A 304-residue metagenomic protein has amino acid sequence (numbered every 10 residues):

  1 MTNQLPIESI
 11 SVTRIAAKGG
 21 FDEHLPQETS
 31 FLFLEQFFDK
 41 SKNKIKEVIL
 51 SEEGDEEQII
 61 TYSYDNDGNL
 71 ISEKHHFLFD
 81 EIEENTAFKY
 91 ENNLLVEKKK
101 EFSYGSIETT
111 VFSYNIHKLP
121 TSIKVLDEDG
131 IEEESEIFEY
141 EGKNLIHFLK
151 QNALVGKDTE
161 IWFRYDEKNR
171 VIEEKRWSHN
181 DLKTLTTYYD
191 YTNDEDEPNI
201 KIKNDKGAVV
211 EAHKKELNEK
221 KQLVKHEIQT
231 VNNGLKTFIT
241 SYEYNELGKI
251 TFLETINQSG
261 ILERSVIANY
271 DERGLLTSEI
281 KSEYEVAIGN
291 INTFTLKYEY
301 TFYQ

Functional and structural regions predicted by a protein language model:
M1-Q304: Buried hydrophobic residues that stabilize the cores of well-folded domains
